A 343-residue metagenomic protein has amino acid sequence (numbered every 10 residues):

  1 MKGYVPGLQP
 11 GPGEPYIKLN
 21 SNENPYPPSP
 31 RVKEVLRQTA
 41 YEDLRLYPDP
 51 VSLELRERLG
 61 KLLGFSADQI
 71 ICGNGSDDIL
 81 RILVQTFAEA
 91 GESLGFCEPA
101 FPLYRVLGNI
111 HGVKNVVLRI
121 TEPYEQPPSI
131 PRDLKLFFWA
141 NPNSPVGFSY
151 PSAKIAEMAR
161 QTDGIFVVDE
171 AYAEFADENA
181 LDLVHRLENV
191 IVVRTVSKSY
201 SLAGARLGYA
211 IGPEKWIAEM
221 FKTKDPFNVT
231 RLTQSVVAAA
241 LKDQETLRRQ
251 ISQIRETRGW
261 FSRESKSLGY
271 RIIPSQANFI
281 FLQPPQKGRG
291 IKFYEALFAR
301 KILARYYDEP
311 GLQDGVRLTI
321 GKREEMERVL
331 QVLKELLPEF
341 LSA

Functional and structural regions predicted by a protein language model:
M1-L46, R132-D133: N-terminal "arm"/small-domain region of PLP-dependent enzymes with the aminotransferase-like
V51, N189-K266, Y270-I273: PLP-dependent aminotransferase class I/II
L53-S93, H111: Phosphate-binding glycine-rich loop
D68, V192, L268-R271, I302-Y307: A short linear hydrophobic-aromatic micro-motif
T86-A140: PLP-dependent aminotransferase-like
V116-E174: Active-site phosphate-binding strand-loop segment of PLP-dependent enzymes
A153, A296-R300, R305, E309-A343: PLP-dependent enzyme catalytic core of the Aspartate aminotransferase-like
R255, S267-R300, V316: Conserved PLP-binding catalytic core of the aspartate aminotransferase-like
